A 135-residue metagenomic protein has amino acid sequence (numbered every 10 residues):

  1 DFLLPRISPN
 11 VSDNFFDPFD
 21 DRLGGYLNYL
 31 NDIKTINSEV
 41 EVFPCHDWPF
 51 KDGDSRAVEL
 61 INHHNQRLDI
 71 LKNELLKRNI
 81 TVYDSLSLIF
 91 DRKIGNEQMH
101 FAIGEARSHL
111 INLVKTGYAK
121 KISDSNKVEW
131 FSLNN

Functional and structural regions predicted by a protein language model:
D1-L68: Metallo-beta-lactamase
I70-N135: C-terminal regulatory/interaction regions
